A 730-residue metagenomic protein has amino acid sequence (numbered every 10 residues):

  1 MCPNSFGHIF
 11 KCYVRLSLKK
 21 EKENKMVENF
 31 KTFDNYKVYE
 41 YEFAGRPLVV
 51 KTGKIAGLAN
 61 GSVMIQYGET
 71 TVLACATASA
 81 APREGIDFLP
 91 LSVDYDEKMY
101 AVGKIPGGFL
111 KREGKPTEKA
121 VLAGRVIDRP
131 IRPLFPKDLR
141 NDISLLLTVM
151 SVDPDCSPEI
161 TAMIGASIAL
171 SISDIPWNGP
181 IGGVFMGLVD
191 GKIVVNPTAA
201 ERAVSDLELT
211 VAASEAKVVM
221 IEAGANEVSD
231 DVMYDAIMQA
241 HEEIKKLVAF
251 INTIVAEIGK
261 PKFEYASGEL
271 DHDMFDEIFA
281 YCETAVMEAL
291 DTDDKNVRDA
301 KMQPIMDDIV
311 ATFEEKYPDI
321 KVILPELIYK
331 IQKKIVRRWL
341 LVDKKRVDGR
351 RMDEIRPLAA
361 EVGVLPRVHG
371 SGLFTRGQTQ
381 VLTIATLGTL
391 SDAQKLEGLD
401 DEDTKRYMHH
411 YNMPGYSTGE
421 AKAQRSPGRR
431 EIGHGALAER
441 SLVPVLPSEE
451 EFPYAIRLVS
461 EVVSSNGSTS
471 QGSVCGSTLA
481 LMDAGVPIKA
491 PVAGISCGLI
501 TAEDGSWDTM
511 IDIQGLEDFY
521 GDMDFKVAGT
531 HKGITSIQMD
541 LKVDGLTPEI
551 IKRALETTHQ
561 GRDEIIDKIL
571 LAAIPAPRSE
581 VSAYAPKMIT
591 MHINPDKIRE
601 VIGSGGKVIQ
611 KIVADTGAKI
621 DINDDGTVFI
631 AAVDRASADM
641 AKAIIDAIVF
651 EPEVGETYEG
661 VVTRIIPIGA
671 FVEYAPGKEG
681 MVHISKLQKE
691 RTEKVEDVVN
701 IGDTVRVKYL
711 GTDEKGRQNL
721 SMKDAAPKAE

Functional and structural regions predicted by a protein language model:
V27-A266: Long, basic N-terminal domains or extensions that often function in RNA/ssDNA interaction or organelle/cellular
V27-S79, E264-D400, P586-E600, V608 (+1 more regions): Extended amphipathic alpha-helical scaffolds
A59-I143, V149-S151, C156, E215 (+5 more regions): Glycine-rich, flexible beta-strand/loop modules in the N-terminal catalytic cores of phosphate-handling
G61-M64, C156-D174, V362-A385, N466-V486 (+1 more regions): Conserved phosphate/anionic-ligand binding catalytic regions in large, soluble enzymes, centered on
K137-I143, N178-P180, L247-Y265, N296-V297 (+6 more regions): Flexible, glycine/charged-enriched surface loops at secondary-structure junctions
D174-L290, L481-S579: Mobile "lid/hinge" segments at catalytic clefts and subdomain interfaces of large enzymes
Y584-M588, P595-E730: Single-stranded RNA-binding regions, centering on S1/OB-family and related RNA-binding modules
